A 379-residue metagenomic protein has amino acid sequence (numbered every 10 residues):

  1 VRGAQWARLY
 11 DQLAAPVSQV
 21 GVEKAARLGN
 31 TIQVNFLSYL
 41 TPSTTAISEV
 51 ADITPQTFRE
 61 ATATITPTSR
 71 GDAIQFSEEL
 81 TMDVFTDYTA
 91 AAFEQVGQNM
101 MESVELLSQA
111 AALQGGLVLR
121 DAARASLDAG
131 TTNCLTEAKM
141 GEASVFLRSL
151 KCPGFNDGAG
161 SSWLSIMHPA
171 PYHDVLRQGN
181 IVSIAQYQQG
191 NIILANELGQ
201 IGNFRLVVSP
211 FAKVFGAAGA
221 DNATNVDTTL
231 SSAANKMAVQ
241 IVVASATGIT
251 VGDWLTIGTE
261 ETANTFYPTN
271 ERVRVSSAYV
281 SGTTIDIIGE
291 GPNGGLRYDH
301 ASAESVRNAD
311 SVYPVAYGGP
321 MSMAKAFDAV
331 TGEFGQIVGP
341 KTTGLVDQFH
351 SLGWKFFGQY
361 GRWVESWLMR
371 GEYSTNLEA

Functional and structural regions predicted by a protein language model:
V1-P16, E23-A26, I192-V214, G219-A220 (+1 more regions): Protruding loop/beta-arch "assembly-hinge" segments enriched in small, turn-prone residues
V1-T66, L368: N-terminal "assembly arms/tails" that initiate or stabilize quaternary assembly in self-assembling proteins
L28, G158-S161, Q200-G202, T250-V251 (+2 more regions): Short, well-ordered loop/turn elements at secondary-structure boundaries
V34, R59-R124, F155-P171, L206 (+1 more regions): Long, contiguous amphipathic alpha-helices that act as assembly "spine/axial" helices in icosahedral shell and virion
P42-T45, V84, D174-R177, I184 (+2 more regions): Short helix/loop capping segments that flank catalytic or ligand/cofactor-binding pockets
A110, Q114, N133-A138, I181 (+2 more regions): Autoprocessing Asn-cyclization modules and mimics
V118-Q200, F204: Extended, solvent-exposed, turn-rich assembly/linker loops in the middle of proteins
L164-M167, N270-V275, R370: Extended hydrophobic secondary-structure segments that form protein cores and membrane-embedded regions
